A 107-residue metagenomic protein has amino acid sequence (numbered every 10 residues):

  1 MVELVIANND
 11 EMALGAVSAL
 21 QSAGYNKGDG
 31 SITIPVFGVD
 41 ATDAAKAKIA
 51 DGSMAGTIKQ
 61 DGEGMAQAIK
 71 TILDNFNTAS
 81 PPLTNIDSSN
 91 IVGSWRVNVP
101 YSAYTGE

Functional and structural regions predicted by a protein language model:
M1-K46: Hydrophobic alpha-helical
A19, A23, G52, N75-S80: Change "in soluble alpha/beta enzymes" to "in soluble alpha/beta proteins
K27, G56, S80-T84: Secondary-structure transition/capping residues
D51-E63: Short beta-strand elements at the ligand-binding edges of bilobed clamshell
D61-E107: Hinge/cleft segment of the Venus flytrap/periplasmic-binding protein
